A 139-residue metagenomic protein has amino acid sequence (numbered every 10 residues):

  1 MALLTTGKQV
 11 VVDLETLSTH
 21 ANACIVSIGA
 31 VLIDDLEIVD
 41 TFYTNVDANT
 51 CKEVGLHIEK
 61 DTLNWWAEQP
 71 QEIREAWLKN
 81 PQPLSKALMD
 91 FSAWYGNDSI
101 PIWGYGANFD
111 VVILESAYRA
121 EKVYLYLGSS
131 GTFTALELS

Functional and structural regions predicted by a protein language model:
T6-V10, E15-Y105: Conserved non-catalytic scaffold segment of RNase H-like nuclease domains
T19-H20, F109-L114: Short catalytic/ligand-binding loop motif for oxyanion handling, primarily in non-cytosolic enzymes, centered on
V26-A30, Y118-V123: Glycine-rich, phosphate-binding/catalytic loops in enzymes
L36-E37, K122-L127: Short helix-capping segments at alpha-helix termini
D90-A93, V112, S116: Residue-level signal for well-ordered alpha-helical scaffold segments within enzymatic catalytic domains
W94-N97, A117-E121: Short hydrophobic alpha-helical module
L127-S139: Short, flexible loop segments at boundaries between secondary-structure elements
